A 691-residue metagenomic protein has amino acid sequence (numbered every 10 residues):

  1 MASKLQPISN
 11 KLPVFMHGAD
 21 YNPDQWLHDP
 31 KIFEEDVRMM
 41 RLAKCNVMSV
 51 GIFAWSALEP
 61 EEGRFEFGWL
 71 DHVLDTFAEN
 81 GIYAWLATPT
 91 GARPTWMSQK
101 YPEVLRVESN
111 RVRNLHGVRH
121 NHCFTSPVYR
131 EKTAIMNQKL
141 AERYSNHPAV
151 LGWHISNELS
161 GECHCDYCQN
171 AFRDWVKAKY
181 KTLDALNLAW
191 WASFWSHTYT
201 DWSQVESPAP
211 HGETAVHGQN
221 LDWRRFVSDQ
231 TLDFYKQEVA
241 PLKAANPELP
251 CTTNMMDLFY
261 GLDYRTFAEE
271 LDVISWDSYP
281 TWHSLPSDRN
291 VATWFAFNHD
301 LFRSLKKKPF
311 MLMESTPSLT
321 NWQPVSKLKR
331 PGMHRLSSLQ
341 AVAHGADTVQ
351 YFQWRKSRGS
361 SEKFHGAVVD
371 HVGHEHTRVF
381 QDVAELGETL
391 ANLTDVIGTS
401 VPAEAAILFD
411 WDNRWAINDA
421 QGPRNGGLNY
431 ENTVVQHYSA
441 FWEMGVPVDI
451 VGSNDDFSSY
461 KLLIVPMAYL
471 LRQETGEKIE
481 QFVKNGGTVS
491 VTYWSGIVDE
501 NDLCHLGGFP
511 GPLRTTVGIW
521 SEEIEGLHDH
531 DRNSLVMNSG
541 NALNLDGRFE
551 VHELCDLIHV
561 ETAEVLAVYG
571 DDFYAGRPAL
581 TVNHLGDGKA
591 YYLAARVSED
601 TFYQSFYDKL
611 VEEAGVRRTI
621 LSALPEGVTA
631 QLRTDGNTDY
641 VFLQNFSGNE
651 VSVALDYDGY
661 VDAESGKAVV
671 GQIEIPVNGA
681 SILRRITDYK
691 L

Functional and structural regions predicted by a protein language model:
M1-V47, P60, D75-E79, D395-V396: N-terminal carbohydrate-binding accessory modules
P13-H17, K44-N46, A78-A84, N146-L151 (+6 more regions): Short, well-ordered coil/turn segments that N-cap beta-strands
H17-L27, F53-G68, L115-A134, S156-C163 (+6 more regions): The substrate-binding groove and active-site-proximal loops of carbohydrate-active enzymes, especially glycoside
A19, M40, M48, F77 (+8 more regions): Conserved, mostly hydrophobic/aromatic
W26-R41, T133-K139, M256-T266, R330-S338: Short, acidic/polar
E34-A43, S49-R113, A141, E238-A245 (+1 more regions): Aromatic-lined substrate-binding rim segments of carbohydrate-active enzymes
N110-S284, D288-F297: Polysaccharide-binding and catalytic clefts of secreted carbohydrate-active enzymes
W202-V205, A268, Y279-L691: Carbohydrate-binding surfaces of carbohydrate-active enzymes
